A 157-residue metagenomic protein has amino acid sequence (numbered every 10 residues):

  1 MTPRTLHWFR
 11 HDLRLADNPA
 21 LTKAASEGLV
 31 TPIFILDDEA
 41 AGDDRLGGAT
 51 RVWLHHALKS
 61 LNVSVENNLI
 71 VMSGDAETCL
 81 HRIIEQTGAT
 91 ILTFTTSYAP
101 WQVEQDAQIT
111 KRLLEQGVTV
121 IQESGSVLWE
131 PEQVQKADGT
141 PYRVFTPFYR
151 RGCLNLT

Functional and structural regions predicted by a protein language model:
M1-T157: Trp/Phe/Arg-rich N-terminal binding region typifying the photolyase-homology
